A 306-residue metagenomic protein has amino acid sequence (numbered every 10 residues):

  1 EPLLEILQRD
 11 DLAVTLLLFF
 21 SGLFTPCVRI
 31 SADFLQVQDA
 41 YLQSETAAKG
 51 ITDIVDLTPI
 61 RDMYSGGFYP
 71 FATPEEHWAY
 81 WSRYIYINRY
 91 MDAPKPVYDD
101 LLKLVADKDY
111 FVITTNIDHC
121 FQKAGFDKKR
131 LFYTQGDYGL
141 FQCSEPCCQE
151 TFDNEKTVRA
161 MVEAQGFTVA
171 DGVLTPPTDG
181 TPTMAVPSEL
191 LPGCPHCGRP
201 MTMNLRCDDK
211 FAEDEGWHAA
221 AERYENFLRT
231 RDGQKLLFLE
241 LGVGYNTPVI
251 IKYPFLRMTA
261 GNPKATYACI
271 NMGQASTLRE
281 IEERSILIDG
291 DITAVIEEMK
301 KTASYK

Functional and structural regions predicted by a protein language model:
E1-K306: Conserved catalytic alpha/beta core of Sir2/sirtuin-type deacylases, generalized to analogous enzyme cores that bind
